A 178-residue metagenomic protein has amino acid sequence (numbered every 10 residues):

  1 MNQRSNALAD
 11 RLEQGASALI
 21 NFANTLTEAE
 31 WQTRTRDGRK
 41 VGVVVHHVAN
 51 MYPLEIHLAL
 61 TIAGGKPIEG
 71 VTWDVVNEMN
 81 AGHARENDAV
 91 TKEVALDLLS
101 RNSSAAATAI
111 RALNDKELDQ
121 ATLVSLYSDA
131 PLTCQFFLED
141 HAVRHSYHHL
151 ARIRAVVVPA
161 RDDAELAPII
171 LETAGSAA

Functional and structural regions predicted by a protein language model:
N2-E28, N50-T61, D140-Y147: Alpha-helical bundle segments that constitute or directly flank the non-heme di-iron/ferroxidase center
Q3-R4, N80-V94, Y127-F136: Acidic/His metal-coordination segments adjacent to aromatic residues that form catalytic metal sites in metalloenzymes
N6-A9, E13, V45, A49 (+4 more regions): Short amphipathic alpha-helical segments with heptad-repeat character
N6-L8, N21-N24, E69-T72, A84-N87 (+2 more regions): Short acidic/polar alpha-helix capping motifs at helix-coil junctions
N21-N24, E28, P53-L60, S104 (+2 more regions): Charged/polar positions within long, soluble alpha-helices
Q32-E78, A121-A178: Short, contiguous alpha-helical
M79-Q120: Acidic/histidine-rich alpha-helical segments that form the ligand environment of transition-metal centers
